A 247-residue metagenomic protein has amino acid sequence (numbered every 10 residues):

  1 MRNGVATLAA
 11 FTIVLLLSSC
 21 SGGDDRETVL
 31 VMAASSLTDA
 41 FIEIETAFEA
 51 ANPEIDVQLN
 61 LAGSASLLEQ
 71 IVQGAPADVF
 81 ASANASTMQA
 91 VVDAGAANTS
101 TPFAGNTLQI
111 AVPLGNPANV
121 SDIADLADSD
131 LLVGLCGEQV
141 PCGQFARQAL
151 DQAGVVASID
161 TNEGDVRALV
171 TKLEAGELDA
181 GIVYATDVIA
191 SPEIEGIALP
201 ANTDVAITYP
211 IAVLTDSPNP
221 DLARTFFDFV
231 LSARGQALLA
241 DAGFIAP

Functional and structural regions predicted by a protein language model:
M1-L8: Bacterial N-terminal signal peptides that target proteins for export
A9-I13: Hydrophobic helical h-region of N-terminal Sec-dependent signal peptides in bacterial secretory/periplasmic proteins
L15-S19: C-terminal motif of bacterial Sec signal peptides marking the signal peptidase cleavage site
C20-A51, D56, A65, E69-V72 (+4 more regions): Exported/periplasmic ABC-transporter solute-binding proteins
A97: Short glycine-enriched, charge-decorated loop/helix-capping segments at active-site entrances that position
